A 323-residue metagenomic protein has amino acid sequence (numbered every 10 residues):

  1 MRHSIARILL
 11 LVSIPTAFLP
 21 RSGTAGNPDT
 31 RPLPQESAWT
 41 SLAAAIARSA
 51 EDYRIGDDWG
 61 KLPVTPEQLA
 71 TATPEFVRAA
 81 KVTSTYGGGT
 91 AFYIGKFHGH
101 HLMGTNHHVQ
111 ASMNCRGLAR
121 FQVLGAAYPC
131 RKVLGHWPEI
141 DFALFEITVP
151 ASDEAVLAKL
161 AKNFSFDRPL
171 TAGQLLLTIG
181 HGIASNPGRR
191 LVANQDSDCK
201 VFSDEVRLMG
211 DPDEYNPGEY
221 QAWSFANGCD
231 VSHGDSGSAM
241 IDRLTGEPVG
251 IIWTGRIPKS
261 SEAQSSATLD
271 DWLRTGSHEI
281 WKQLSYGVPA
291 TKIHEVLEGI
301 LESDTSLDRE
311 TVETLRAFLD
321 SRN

Functional and structural regions predicted by a protein language model:
M1-L9: Bacterial N-terminal signal peptides that target proteins for export
I8-A17: Bacterial N-terminal signal peptides
P20-F97, D211, E310-N323: Protease-domain processing segments flanking chymotrypsin-fold serine proteases, especially trypsin-like
P28, R48-D52, G56-G60, P66-E67 (+8 more regions): Functionally engaged cysteine thiol sites
R31, P217-A222, M240-N323: C-terminal subregion of chymotrypsin/trypsin-like serine protease catalytic domains
T65, H107, H136, H294-L301: Residue-level recognition of alpha-helix boundary/capping or hinge positions
T73-G88, K96-F97, G104-S224, G228 (+2 more regions): Serine endopeptidase catalytic core focused on the charge-relay Asp
F92, S238-A239: A residue-level detector for well-ordered beta-strand positions
